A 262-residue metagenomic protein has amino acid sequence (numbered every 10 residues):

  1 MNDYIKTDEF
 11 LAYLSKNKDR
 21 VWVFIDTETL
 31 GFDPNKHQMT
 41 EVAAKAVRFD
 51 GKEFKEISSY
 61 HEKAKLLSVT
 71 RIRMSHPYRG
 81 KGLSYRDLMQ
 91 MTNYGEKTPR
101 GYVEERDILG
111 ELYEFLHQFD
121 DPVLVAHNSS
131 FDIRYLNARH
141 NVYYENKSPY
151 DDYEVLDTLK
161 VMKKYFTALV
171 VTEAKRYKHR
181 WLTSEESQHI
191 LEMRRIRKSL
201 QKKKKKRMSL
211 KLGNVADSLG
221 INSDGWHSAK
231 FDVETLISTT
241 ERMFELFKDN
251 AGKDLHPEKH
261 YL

Functional and structural regions predicted by a protein language model:
N2, L67, S84, G101-Y102 (+3 more regions): C-terminal or late-domain output modules
N2-R139, K206-S209, G213-N214: Conserved non-catalytic scaffold segment of RNase H-like nuclease domains
T29-F32, H37-M39, Y144-D152, A168-L169 (+2 more regions): Catalytic phosphate/metal-binding cores of nucleic-acid and nucleotide-processing enzymes, i.e., regions that mediate
M39-A43, H140-Y144, T172, T235: Glycine-rich, phosphate-binding/catalytic loops in enzymes
Y94-G101, Y143-D151, I221-W226: Short, polar/flexible loop-turn hinges at active-site or ligand-entry regions and domain interfaces
V123-S130, R134-Y135, R139-H140, W181-L262: Acidic, Mg2+-coordinating catalytic module of metal-dependent nucleases/exonucleases that use a two-metal-ion mechanism
F131-L156: Substrate-recognition/cap helix-loop segment adjacent to the acidic, metal-dependent catalytic center of Asp-based
L156-K178, Q201: Short alpha-helix plus adjacent loop in nuclease-associated cores
